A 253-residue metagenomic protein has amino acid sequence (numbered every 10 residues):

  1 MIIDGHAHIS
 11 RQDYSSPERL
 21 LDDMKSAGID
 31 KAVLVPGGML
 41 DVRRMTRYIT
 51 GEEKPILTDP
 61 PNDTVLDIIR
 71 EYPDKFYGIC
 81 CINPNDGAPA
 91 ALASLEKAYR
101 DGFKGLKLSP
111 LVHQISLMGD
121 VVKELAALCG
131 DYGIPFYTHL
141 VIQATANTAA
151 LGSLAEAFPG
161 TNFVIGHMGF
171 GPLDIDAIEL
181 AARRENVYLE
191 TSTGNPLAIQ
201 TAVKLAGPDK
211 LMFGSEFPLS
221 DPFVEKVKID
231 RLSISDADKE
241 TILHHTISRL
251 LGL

Functional and structural regions predicted by a protein language model:
M1-H6, K25, A98, G119 (+2 more regions): A generic "structured core" feature
M1-H8, Y14-V35, P208-K210, F223-L253: Mid-to-C-terminal alpha-helical segments outside catalytic/metal-binding sites
I2-G5, V33-P36, I79-C80, K107 (+4 more regions): Active-site neighborhood of phospho(di)ester-bond hydrolases with catalytic His/Asp-centered motifs
H6, M24, V65, I69 (+9 more regions): Conserved, mostly hydrophobic/aromatic
A7, L20-R47, K75-N83, F103-G105 (+1 more regions): Divalent metal-dependent hydrolysis catalytic cores, especially in the metallo-beta-lactamase
I9-P17, L40-D41, P55-T58, N83-A90 (+4 more regions): Acidic-and-aromatic substrate-binding clefts and catalytic sites of carbohydrate-active enzymes
Y48-P135: Active-site gating/metal-coordination segments in enzymes
K104, M118-M212: Catalytic pocket-lining loop regions of alpha/beta-barrel enzymes, especially the amidohydrolase/enolase/GH5 lineages
